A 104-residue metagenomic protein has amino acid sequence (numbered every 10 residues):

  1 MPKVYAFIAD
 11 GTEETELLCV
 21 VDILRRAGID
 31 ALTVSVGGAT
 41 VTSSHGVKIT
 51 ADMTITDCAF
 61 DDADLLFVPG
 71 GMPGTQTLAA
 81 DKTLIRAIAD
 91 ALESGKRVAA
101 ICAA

Functional and structural regions predicted by a protein language model:
M1-S94, V98: Extended, subdomain-level signal for the structured scaffold at the beginning of enzyme domains
I101-A103: Short, thiol/selenol-centered motifs that function as redox-active sites or metal-ligating centers
